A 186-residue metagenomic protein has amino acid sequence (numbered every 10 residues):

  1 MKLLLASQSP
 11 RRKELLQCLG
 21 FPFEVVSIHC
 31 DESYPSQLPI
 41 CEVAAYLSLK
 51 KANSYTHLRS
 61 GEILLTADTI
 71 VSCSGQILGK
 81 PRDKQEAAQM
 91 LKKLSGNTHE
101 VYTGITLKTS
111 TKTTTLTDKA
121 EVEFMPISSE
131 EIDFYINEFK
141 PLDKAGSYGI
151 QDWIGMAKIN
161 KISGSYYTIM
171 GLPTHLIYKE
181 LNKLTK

Functional and structural regions predicted by a protein language model:
K2-F21: N-terminal beta1-alpha1 ligand-phosphate binding loop
K2-L4, P39-K186: Anionic-ligand binding patches
Q8, I28, S110: Cofactor-binding loop segments of dinucleotide-utilizing enzymes, especially the Rossmann-like FAD- and NAD(P)+-binding
R11, D31-S33, T113: Surface-exposed, flexible loop/turn segments at secondary-structure boundaries
E14-C18, P35-S36, H57-L58: Short loop/helix-cap segments at secondary-structure boundaries that form the rim of catalytic
Q17-L19, S33, N97-T98, G171: Short acidic/polar alpha-helix capping motifs at helix-coil junctions
P22-E24, M125: Compositionally biased, low-structure terminal segments
E24-Y34: A short beta-strand-loop structural module common to alpha/beta enzyme folds
